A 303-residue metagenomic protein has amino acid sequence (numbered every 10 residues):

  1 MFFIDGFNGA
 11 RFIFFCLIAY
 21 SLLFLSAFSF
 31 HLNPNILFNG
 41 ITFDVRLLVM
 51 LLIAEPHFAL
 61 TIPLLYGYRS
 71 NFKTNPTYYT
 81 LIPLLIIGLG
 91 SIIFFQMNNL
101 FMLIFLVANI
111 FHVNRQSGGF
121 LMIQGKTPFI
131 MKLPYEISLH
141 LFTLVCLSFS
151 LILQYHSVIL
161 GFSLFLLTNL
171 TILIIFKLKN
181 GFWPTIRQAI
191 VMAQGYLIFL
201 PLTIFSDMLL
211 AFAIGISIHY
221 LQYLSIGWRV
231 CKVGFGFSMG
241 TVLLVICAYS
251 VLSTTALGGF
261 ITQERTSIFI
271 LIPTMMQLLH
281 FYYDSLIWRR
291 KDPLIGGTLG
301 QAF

Functional and structural regions predicted by a protein language model:
M1-M50, M275-M276, S285-L286: N-terminal signal-anchor module of multipass membrane proteins
G9-S26, L81-I87, L139-T143, Q194: Alpha-helical transmembrane segments
V45-L65, F111-S117: Central hydrophobic cores of alpha-helical transmembrane segments in multi-pass inner-membrane proteins across all
Y66-R69, G119-L133, P184, L209 (+2 more regions): A cytosolic-side transmembrane-helix exit/cap motif
T74, L89-S157: Membrane-interface helix-loop-helix junctions at boundaries between adjacent transmembrane segments
P128-T203, R229: Long, contiguous internal "core" modules enriched in hydrophobic/ aromatic residues
H156-I159, I204-L210, V233-F237, S253-I272: Extracellular/periplasmic helix-loop-helix junctions in multi-pass membrane proteins
S217, R265-F281: Small-residue-rich transmembrane alpha-helices that serve as helix-helix interface/gating elements in multipass
